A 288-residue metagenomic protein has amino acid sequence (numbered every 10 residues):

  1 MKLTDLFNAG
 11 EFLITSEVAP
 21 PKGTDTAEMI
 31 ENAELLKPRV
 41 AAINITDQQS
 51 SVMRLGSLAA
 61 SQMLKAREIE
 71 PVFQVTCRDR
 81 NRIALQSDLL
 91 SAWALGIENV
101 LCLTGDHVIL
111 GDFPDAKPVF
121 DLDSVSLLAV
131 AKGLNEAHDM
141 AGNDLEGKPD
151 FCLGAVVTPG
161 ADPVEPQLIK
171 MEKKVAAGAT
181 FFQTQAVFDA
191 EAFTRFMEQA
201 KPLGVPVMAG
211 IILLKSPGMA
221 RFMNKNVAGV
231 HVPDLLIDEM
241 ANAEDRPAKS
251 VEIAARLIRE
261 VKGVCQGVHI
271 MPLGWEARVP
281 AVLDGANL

Functional and structural regions predicted by a protein language model:
M1-A19, G23, E31, D139-F151: N-terminal amphipathic alpha-helix/helix-capping segment at the start of soluble metabolic enzymes
L3-T4, D25-A27, S51-M63, N81-S87 (+5 more regions): Active-site-adjacent beta->alpha loops and helix N-cap segments on the catalytic face of soluble alpha/beta enzymes
L13-E28, P71-I83, F151-P166, M240-E252: Active-site mouth loops of central-metabolism enzymes
E17, I43, A92, K174 (+3 more regions): Conserved, mostly hydrophobic/aromatic
G23-L36, G56-S57, I83-L89, D162-K173 (+1 more regions): Short, acidic/polar
I43-M53, V75-T76, C102, T180-D189 (+1 more regions): Catalytic beta/alpha-barrel core
C77-L95: Glycine-rich anion/phosphate-binding loops
P118-A141, L145-E146, V156-A161, G204-I253 (+2 more regions): Active-site pocket-lining/capping segments in soluble small-molecule metabolic enzymes
